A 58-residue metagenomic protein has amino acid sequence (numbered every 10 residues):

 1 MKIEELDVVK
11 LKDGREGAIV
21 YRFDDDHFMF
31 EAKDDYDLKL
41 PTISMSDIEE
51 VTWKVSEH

Functional and structural regions predicted by a protein language model:
K2-E57: Basic/aromatic-rich interaction segments and small domains that mediate binding to polyanionic partners
